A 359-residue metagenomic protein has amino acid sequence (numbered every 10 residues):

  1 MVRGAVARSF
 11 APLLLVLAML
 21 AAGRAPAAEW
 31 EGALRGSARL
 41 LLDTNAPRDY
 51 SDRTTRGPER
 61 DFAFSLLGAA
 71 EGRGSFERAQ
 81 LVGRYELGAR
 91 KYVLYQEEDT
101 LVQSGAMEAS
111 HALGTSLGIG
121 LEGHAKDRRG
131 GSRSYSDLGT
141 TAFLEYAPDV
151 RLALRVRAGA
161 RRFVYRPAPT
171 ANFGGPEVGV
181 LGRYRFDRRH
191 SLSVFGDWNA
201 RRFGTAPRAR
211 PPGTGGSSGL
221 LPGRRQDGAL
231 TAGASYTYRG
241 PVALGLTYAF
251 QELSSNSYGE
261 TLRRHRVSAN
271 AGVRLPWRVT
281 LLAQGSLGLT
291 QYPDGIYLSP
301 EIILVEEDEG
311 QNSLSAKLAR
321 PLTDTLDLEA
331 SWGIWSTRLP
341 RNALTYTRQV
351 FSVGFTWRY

Functional and structural regions predicted by a protein language model:
M1-L13: Bacterial N-terminal signal peptides that target proteins for export
A11-A21: Bacterial N-terminal signal peptides
A27-Y359: Gram-negative and organellar
